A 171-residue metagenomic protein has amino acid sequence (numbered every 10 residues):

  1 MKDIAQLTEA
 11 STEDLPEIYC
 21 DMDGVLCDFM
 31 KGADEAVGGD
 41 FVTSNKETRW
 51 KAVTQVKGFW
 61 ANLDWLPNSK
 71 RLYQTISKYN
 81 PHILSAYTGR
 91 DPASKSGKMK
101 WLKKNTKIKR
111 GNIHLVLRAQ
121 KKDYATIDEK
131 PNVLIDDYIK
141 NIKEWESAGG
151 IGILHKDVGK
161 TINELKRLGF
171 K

Functional and structural regions predicted by a protein language model:
M1-P16, V25-C27, W65-R71, T75 (+3 more regions): Charge-dense, intrinsically disordered terminal/linker segments
I4, T8-K57, S147, D157: Active-site neighborhood of HAD-like aspartate-dependent phosphohydrolases
E17, I113-I142: Conserved Lys-Pro-Asp/Glu-containing loop-to-beta segment of HAD-superfamily phosphomonoesterases, centered on
D21, L84-A86, I135: Short hydrophobic segments within beta-strands
L26-M30, E35, P81-I83, R90-S94 (+3 more regions): Short catalytic/ligand-binding loop motif for oxyanion handling, primarily in non-cytosolic enzymes, centered on
S44-N45, A52-I83, D91-S96: Short, acidic loop-to-helix structural element flanking the phosphoryl-transfer center in phosphate-processing enzymes
H82-K95, M99, K103-Y124: A short, structured active-site edge motif that brings together acidic residues
K130-R167: Acidic, Mg2+-coordinating phosphoryl-transfer loop and its flanking beta/alpha structural elements, shared across
